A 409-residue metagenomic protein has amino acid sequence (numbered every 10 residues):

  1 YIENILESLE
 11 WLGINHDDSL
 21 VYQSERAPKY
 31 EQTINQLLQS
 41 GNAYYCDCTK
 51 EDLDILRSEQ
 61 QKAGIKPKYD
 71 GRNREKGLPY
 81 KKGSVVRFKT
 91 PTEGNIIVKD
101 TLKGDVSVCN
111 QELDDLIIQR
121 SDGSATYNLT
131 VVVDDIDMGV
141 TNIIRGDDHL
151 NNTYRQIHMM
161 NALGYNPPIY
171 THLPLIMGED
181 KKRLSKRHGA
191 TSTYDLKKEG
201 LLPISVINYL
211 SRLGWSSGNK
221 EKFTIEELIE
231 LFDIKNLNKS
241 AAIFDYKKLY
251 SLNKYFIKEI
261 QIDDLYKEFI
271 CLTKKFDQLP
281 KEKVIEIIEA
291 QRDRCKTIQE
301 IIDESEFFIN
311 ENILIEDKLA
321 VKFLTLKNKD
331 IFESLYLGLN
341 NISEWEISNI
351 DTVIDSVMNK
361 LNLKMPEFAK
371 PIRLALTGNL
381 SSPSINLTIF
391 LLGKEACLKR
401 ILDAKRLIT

Functional and structural regions predicted by a protein language model:
Y1-I5, E10: Glycine/small-residue-rich interface belts in oligomeric ring/scaffold proteins and their assembly partners
N4, D18-V21, E25-P28, Q32-D54 (+4 more regions): Basic, alpha-helical terminal appendages of large translation-related enzymes
I5, L37, G41, F88 (+7 more regions): Residue-level signal for inorganic ion chemistry
E7, N35, H158, Y194 (+2 more regions): Surface-exposed charge patches
G13-I14: Extended, charged amphipathic alpha-helical "stalk" segments
Q23, Y44-H172, M177-L184, S192 (+2 more regions): Active-site cores that bind ATP or allylic diphosphates and position pyrophosphate for catalysis
N151, L163-I169, L173-I315, T377-T409: Catalytic adenosine-cofactor/nucleotide-binding cores of aminoacyl-tRNA synthetases and other
